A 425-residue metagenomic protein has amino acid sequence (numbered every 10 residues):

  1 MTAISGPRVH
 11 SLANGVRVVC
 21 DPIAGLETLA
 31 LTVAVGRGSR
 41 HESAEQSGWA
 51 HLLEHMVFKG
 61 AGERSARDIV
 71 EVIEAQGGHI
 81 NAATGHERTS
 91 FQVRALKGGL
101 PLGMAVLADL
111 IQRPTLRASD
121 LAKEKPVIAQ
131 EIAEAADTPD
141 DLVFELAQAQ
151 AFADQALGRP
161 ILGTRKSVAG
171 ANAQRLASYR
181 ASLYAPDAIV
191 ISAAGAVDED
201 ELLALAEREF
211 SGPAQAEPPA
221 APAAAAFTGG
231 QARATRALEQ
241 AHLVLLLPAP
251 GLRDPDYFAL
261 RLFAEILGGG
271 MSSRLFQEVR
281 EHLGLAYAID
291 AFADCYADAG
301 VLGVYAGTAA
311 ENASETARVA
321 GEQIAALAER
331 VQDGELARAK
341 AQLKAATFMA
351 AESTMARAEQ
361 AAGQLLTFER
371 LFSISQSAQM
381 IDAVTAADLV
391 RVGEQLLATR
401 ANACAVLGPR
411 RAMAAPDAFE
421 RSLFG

Functional and structural regions predicted by a protein language model:
M1-I4, A225-G229: Short solvent-exposed loop/turn micro-motifs enriched in small/polar/acidic residues
S5-P7, S11, V19-P22, A66-A221 (+5 more regions): Charge-rich, well-structured scaffold segments of protease-associated domains
G25, A30-K97, G269-L285: M16/MPP (pitrilysin/insulinase) zinc-metallopeptidase core fold and M16-derived inactive scaffolds
A44, G48, L102, K123 (+2 more regions): A generic structural signal for residues located within well-ordered alpha-helices of large catalytic or ligand-binding
P218, A225-T228, E278: Catalytic cores of enzymes that engage adenine nucleotides and/or redox cofactors via long glycine-rich, Lys/Arg/His
L245: A domain-level signal for the structural core that forms small-molecule/cofactor-binding pockets and catalytic centers
L252, A259-M271, L275: A conserved active-site cap/scaffold subdomain adjacent to cofactor or substrate pockets
